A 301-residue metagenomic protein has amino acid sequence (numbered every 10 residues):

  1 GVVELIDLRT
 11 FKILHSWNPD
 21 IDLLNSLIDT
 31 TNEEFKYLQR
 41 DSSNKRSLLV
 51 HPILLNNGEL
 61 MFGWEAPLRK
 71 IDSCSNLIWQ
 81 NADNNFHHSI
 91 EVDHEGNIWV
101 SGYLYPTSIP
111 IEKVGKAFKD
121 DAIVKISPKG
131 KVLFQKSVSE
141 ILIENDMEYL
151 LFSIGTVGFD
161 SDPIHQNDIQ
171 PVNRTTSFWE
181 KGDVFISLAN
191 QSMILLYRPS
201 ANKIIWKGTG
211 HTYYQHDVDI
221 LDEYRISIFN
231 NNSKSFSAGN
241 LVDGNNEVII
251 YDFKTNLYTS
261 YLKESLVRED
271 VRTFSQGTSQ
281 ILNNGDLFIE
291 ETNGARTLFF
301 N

Functional and structural regions predicted by a protein language model:
G1-N301: Histidine-/acidic-rich catalytic cores in large beta-rich domains
